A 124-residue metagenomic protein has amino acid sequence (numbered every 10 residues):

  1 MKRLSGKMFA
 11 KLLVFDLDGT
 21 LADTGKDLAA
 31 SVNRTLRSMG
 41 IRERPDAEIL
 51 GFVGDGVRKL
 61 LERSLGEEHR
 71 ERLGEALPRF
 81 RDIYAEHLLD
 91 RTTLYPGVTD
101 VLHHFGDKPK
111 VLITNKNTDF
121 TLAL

Functional and structural regions predicted by a protein language model:
K2-G51: Active-site neighborhood of HAD-like aspartate-dependent phosphohydrolases
F9, E86-L124: Short, acidic loop-to-helix structural element flanking the phosphoryl-transfer center in phosphate-processing enzymes
G25, L65, L124: Short, flexible helix/strand-to-coil boundary loops that buttress conserved ligand/catalytic motifs in alpha/beta
K26-A29, R58, T118, L122: Short, surface-exposed alpha-helical segments at coil->helix boundaries
A30, S38-E68, G74, P96: Alpha-helical substrate-recognition element adjacent to the catalytic core
E62-H103: Metal-dependent phosphoesterase signature
